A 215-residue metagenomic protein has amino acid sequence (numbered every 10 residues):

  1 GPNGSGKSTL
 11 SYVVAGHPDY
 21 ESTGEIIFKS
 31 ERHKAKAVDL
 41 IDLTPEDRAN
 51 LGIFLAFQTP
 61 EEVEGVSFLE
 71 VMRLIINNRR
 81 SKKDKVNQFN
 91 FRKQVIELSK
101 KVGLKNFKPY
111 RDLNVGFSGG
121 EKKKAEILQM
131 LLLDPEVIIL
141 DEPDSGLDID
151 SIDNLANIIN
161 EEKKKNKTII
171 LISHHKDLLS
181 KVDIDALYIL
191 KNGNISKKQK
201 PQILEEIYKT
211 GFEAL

Functional and structural regions predicted by a protein language model:
P2-G6: Walker A (P-loop) phosphate-binding loop of ABC-type ATPase nucleotide-binding domains
A15: Helix-to-loop junction immediately C-terminal to a conserved catalytic motif
E25-R48, N114: ABC ATPase NBD Q-loop/coupling interface
Q58-T59, G65-R80: Q-loop/switch helix immediately C-terminal to the Walker
M130-L131: ABC ATPase C-loop
E142-P143: Walker B catalytic motif
D183-Q199: H-loop (His-switch) and adjacent beta-strand-loop-beta switch element of ABC-type ATPase nucleotide-binding domains
N194-L215: Conserved beta-strand-loop-alpha-helix hinge in the C-terminal portion of ABC ATPase nucleotide-binding domains
